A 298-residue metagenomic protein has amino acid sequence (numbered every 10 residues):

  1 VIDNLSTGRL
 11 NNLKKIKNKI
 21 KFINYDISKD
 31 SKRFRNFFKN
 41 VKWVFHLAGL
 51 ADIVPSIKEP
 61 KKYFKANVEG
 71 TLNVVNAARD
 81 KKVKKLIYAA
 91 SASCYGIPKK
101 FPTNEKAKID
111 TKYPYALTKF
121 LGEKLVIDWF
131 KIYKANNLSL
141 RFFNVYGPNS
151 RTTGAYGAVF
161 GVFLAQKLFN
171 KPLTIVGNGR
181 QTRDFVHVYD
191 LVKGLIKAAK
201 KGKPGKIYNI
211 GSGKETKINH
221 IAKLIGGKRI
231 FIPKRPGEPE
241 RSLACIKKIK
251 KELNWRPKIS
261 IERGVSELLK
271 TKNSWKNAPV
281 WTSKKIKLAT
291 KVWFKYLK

Functional and structural regions predicted by a protein language model:
V1-V145, Y189, A289-Y296: N-terminal Rossmann-like NAD(P)+-binding domain of SDR-like oxidoreductases, especially those catalyzing
G8, K29, K58, A66-E69 (+7 more regions): Residue-level signal for the nucleotide or nucleotide-sugar donor/cofactor binding architecture
F120, V145-G161, F169-R180, V188-V192 (+2 more regions): Glycine/proline-rich active-site loop of Rossmann-fold NAD(P)-dependent oxidoreductases
L121, L125, W129, V159 (+3 more regions): Hydrophobic alpha-helix immediately C-terminal to the catalytic Tyr-X-X-X-Lys motif of short-chain
N178, I207-Y208, T216-K223, G227-K247 (+1 more regions): C-terminal "lid/loop" region of Rossmann-like NAD(P)-dependent oxidoreductases
L191, L195, I210, I221 (+2 more regions): Non-catalytic, hydrophobic alpha-helical segments
L195-A199, A222-I225, I246, V265-K272: Hydrophobic "lid"/C-terminal helical patch of Rossmann-like NAD(P)-dependent dehydrogenase/epimerase domains
I261-K298: Amphipathic terminal alpha-helices
